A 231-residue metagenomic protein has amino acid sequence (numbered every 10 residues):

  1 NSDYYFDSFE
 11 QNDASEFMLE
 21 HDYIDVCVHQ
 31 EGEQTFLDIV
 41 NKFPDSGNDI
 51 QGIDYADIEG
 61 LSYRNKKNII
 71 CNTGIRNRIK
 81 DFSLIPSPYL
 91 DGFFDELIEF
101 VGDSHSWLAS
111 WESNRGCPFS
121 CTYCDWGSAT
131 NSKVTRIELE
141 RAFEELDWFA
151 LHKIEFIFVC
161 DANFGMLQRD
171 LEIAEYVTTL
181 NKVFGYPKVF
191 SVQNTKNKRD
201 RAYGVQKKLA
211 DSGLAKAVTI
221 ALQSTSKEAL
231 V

Functional and structural regions predicted by a protein language model:
N1-N77: Glycine-rich beta-alpha loop elements in corrinoid/cobalamin-binding modules across cobalamin-dependent enzymes
N77, D81-S83: Flexible inter-domain linker/hinge segments
S83, P88-V231: Radical SAM [4Fe-4S] cluster-binding motif and immediate context
